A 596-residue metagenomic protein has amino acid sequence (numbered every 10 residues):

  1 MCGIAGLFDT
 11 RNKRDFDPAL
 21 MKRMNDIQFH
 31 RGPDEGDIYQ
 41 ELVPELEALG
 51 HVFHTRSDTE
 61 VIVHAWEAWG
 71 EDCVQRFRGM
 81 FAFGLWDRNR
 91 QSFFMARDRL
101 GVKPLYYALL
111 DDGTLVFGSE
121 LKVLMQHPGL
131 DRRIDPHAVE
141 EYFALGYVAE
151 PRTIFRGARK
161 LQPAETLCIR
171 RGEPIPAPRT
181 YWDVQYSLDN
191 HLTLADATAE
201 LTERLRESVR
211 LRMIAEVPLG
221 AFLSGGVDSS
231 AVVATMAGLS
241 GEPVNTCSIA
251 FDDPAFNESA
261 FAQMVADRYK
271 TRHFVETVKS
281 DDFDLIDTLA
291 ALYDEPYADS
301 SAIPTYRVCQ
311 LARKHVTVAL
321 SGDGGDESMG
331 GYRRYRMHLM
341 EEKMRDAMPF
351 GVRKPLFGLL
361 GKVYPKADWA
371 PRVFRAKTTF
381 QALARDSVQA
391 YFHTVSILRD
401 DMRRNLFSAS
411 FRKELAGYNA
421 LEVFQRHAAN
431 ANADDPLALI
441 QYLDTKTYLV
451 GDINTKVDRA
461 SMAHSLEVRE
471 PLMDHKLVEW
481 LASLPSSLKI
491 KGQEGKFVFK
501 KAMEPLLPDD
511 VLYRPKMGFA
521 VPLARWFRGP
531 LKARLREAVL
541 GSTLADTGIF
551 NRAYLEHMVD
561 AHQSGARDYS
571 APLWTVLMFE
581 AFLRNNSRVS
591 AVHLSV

Functional and structural regions predicted by a protein language model:
M1-I4, N25, L46, D72 (+6 more regions): Adenosyl-5′-phosphate
M1-Y293, T305, C309, E504-P505 (+5 more regions): Cysteine-centered catalytic environments shared across enzyme families
T10, L223-S224, A250-F251, D326 (+2 more regions): Conserved short loop/turn motifs at secondary-structure junctions
I38, P104-Y107, A231-A234, S328 (+5 more regions): Generic hydrophobic alpha-helical membrane-span motif
A290-L292, R333-M340, V592-H593: Short secondary-structure boundary/capping segments
E295-D299: Acceptor-substrate binding/catalytic loop of class I
R307-A367, Y448, I453-L477: Active-site adenylate/phosphate-handling loop in enzymes that bind or generate adenylated species
